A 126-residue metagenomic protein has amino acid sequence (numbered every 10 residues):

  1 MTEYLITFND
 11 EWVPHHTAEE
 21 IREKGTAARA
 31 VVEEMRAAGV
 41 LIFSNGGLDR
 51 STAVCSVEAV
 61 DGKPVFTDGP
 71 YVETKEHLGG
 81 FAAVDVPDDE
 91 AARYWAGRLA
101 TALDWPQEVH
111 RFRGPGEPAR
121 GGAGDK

Functional and structural regions predicted by a protein language model:
M1-K126: Conserved, structured core segments of small domains
